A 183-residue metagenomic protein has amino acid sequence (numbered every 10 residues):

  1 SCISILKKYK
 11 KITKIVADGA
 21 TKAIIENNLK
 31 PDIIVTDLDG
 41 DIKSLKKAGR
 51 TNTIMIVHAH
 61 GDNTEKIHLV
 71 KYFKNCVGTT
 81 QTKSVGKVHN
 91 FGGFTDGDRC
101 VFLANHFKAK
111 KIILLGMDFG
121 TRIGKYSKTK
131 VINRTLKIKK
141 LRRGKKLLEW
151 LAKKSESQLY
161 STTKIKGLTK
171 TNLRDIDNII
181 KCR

Functional and structural regions predicted by a protein language model:
S1, A20-K22, D39-G40, D118-T121 (+1 more regions): Gly/Ser/Thr-rich loops at beta-strand to alpha-helix junctions that form or flank small-molecule/cofactor-binding
S1-K7: Signature of uroporphyrinogen-III synthase
K7-T13, T21-K110: Acidic/Gly/His-enriched mid-domain segments of enzyme catalytic cores or analogous surface patches that mediate
I24, L114, G144: Short, conserved catalytic/metal-binding motifs centered on acidic residues
K30-D32, F107-S127: Glycine-rich phosphate/pyrophosphate-binding loops and their adjacent beta-strand/loop elements at enzyme active sites
M117-R183: C-terminal functional extensions of proteins
